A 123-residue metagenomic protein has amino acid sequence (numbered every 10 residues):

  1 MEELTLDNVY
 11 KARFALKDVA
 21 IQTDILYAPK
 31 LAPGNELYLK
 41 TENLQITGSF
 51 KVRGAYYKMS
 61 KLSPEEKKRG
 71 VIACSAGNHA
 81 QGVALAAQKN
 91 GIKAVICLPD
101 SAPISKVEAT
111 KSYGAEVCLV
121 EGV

Functional and structural regions predicted by a protein language model:
M1-V123: PLP-dependent amino-acid enzyme catalytic core
